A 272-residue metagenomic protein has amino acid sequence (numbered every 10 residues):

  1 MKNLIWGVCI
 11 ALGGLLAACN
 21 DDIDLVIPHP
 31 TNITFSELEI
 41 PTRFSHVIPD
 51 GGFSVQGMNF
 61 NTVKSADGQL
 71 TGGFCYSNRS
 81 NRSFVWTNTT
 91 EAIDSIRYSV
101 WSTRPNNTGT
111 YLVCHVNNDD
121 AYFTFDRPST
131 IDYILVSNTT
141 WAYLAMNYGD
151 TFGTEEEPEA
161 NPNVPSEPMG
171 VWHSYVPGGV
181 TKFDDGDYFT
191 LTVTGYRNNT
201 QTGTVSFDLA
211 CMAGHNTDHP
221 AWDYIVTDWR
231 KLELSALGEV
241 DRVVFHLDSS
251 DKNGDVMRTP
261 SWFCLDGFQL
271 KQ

Functional and structural regions predicted by a protein language model:
M1-V8: Bacterial N-terminal signal peptides that target proteins for export
N3, G13-P41, G267, Q272: Bacterial Sec-dependent N-terminal signal peptides
V26-Y122, D126: N-terminal targeting leaders for non-cytosolic proteins
F35, I131-N138, D241-S249: Extracellular beta-strand-rich recognition modules
L38, D126-I131, L135-A142, T151-G153 (+3 more regions): Solvent-exposed strand-to-loop "edge" motifs in beta-rich extracellular domains
A121-T130, T151-F152, E233-E239: Extracellular and analogous surface-interaction loops
M146-L191: Short coil-to-beta strand junction motifs in C2/discoidin
K182-Q272: Terminal, low-complexity interaction segments
